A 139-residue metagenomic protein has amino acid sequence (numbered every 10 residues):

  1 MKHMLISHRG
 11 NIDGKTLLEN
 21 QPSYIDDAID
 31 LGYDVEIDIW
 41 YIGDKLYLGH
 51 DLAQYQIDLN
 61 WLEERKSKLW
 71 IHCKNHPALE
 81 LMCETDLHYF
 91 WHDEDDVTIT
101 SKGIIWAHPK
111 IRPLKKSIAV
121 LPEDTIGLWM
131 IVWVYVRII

Functional and structural regions predicted by a protein language model:
M1-I139: Phosphate-group recognition and catalysis centered on beta-loop-alpha active-site segments
